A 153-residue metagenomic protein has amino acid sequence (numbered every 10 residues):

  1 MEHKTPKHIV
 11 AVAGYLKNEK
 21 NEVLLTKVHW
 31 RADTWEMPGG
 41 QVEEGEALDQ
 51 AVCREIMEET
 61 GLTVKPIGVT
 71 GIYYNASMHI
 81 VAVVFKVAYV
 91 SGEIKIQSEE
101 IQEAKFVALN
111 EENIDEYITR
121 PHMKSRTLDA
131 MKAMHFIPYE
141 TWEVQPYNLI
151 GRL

Functional and structural regions predicted by a protein language model:
M1-V23: Conserved N-terminal beta-strand and adjoining loop/helix that marks the start of the Nudix/MutT-like hydrolase domain
H8, K65, H79-V81: Residue-level preference for beta-strand/loop junctions
H8, W35, L62, I94 (+1 more regions): Residues that recognize and position ribonucleotide moieties
K17-E22, R31-A32, L62, A76-H79 (+1 more regions): Short, charged/polar surface micro-motifs in flexible loops or helix N-caps
N18, E22-E58, I101, R152-L153: Conserved Nudix-box catalytic region and its N-terminal flanking loop in Nudix hydrolases and closely related
D33, Q102-L153: Nudix hydrolase/Nudix homology domain
L62-T70: A short coil-to-beta-strand element that immediately follows conserved catalytic motifs
Y74-K95, K105, L109-E111, R126-A130: Active-site-adjacent beta-strand/loop module that shapes the phosphate/pyrophosphate-binding cleft
